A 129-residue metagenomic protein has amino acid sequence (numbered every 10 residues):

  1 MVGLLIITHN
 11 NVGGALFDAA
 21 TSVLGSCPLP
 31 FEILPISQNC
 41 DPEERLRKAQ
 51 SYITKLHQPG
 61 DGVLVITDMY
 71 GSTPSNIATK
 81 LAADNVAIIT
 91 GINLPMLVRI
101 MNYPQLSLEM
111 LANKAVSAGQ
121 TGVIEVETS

Functional and structural regions predicted by a protein language model:
V2-S129: N-terminal loops that bind phosphate or other acidic moieties and the adjacent beta-alpha structural core
